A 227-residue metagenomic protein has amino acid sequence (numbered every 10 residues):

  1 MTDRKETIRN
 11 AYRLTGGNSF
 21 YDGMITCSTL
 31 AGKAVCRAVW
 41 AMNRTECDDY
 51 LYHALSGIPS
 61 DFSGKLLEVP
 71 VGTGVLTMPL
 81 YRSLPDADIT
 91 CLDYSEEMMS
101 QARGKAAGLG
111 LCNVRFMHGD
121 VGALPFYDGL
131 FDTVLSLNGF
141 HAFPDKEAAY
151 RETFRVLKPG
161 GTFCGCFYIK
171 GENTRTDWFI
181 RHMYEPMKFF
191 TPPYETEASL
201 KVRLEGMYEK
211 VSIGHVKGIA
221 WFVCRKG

Functional and structural regions predicted by a protein language model:
T2-S60, P79, R181-Y184: Conserved class I S-adenosyl-L-methionine
T15, M24, C164-V216, A220-F222: C-terminal alpha-helical "lid/dimerization" subdomain adjacent to the S-adenosyl-L-methionine
I58-S60, S83-L84, L157: A generic alpha-to-beta junction signature in SAM-dependent methyltransferases
K65, G160-T162: Short glycine-centered segments of the SAM/dcSAM-binding site in methyltransferase folds
K65-A123: Class I SAM-dependent methyltransferase SAM/SAH-binding core
G122-T133: A short acidic, Gly/Pro-enriched loop at the edge of an enzyme's catalytic core that lines a small-molecule cofactor
T133-D145: A short SAM/SAH-binding and catalytic strip from SAM-dependent methyltransferases
E147-P159: A short glycine-rich, Lys/Arg-flanked "PGG" loop and its adjoining helix->strand segment in the class I
